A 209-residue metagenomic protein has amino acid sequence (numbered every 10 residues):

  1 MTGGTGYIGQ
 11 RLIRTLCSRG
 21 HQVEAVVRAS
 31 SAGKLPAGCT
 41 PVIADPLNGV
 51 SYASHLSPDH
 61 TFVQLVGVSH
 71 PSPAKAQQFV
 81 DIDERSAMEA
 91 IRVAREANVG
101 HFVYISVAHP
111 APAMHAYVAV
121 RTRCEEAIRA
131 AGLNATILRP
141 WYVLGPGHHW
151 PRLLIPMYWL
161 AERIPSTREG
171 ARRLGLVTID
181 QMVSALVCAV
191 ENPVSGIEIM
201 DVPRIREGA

Functional and structural regions predicted by a protein language model:
M1-R19: N-terminal Rossmann NAD(P)H-binding glycine-rich loop of SDR-like oxidoreductase domains
T2, V26, L65-V66, F102-A108 (+1 more regions): SDR active-site strand-loop-helix element
S31-L35, C39-E89, V93-E96: NAD(P)H-binding glycine-rich loop region in Rossmannoid oxidoreductase-like domains and their noncatalytic homologs
V80-E84, M114-R123, R172-V177: Short-chain dehydrogenase/reductase
I82, S86-E89, R152, R173-C188: Substrate-positioning beta->alpha
E126-H149: Conserved beta-loop-beta element that borders a ligand/cofactor-binding pocket
P146-E169: NAD(P)-dependent short-chain dehydrogenase/reductase
E162, L176-A209: Alpha-helical substrate-binding/gating segment
